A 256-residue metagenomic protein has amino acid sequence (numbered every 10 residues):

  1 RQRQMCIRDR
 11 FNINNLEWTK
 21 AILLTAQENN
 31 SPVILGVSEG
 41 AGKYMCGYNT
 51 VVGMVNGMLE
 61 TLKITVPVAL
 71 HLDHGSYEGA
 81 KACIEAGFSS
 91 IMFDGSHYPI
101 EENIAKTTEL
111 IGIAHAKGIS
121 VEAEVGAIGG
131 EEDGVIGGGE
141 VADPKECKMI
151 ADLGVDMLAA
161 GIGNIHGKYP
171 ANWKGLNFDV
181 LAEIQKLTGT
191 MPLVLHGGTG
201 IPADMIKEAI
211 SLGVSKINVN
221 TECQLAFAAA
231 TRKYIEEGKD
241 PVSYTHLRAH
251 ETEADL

Functional and structural regions predicted by a protein language model:
Q2-D9, T245-T252: Conserved small/polar residues in nucleotide/adenosyl-binding loops
D9-F11, V33-G36, V68-L72, I91-F93 (+4 more regions): Hydrophobic faces of well-ordered beta-strands that scaffold small-molecule active sites in alpha/beta enzyme cores
L16-V33, G53, G57, T61 (+6 more regions): Alpha/beta enzyme core
E78-A82, G200-L212: Catalytic cores of alpha/beta
F93-I100, V214-A228: Glycine-rich phosphate-binding active-site loops on the catalytic face of alpha/beta enzymes
T107-T108, A228-V242: C-terminal helical cap(s) of enzyme catalytic domains, especially alpha/beta-barrels
A142-C147, N177-K186, N218-T221: Gly/Ser/Thr-rich active-site loops/lids in small-molecule metabolic enzymes that frequently grip phosphoryl groups
M157-K207: Catalytic alpha/beta core domains of metabolic enzymes, predominantly
